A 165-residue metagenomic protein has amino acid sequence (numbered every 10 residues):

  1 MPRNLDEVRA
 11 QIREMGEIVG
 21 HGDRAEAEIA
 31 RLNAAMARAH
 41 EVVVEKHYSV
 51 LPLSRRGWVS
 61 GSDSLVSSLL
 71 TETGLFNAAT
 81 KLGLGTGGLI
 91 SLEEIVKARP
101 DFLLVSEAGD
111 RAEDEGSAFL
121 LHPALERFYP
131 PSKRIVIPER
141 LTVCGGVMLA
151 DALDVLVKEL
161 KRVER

Functional and structural regions predicted by a protein language model:
M1, E17-R24: Glycine/small-residue-rich loop that forms an oxyanion/phosphate-binding "nest" at active or ligand-binding sites
M1-E7, A35-A150, R162-R165: Binding-cleft/active-site segments that stabilize strongly anionic ligands or cofactors
V8-I18: Acidic/polar active-site rim loop that often engages polyanionic ligands
R13, S64, D154: Active-site phosphate/pyrophosphate-handling residues
I18, V155-V163: C-terminal alpha-helix
R24-A30: Structural signature of PLP-dependent enzymes
